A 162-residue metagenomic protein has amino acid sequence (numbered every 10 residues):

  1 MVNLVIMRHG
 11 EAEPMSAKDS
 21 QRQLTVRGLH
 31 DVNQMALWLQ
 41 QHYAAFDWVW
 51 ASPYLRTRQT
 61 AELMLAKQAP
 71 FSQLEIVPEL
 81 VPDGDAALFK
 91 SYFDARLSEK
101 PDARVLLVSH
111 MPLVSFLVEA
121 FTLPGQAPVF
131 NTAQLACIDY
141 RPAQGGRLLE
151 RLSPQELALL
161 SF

Functional and structural regions predicted by a protein language model:
V2-L80, G84, G125: Active-site-proximal alpha-helix that buttresses catalytic centers in soluble enzyme cores
N3-M7, A103-S109: Beta-strand elements within well-structured catalytic alpha/beta cores of enzymes that handle phosphate/sulfate esters
P53-Y54, S109-P112: Short, well-ordered beta-to-alpha junction loops that form the rim of enzyme active sites and present histidine/acidic
V81-L97: Short phosphate-binding loop-to-helix
Y92-L106, L148-A158: A polyampholytic, Gly/Pro-enriched intrinsically disordered region
R96-P101, M111-Q134: Non-DNA-binding regulatory cores of transcription-related proteins, predominantly C-terminal effector-binding
T122-L149, P154-L157: Domain-level recognition of soluble alpha/beta enzyme cores, biased toward histidine phosphatases/phosphomutases
